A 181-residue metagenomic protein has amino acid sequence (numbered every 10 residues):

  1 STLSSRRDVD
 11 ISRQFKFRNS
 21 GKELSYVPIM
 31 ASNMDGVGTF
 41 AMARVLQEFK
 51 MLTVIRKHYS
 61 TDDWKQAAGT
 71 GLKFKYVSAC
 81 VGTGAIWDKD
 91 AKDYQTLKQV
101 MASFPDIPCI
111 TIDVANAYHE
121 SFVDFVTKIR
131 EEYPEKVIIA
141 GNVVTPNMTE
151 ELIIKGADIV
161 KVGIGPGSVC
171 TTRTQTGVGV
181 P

Functional and structural regions predicted by a protein language model:
S1-P181: Active-site entrance/lid segments in N-terminal catalytic domains of soluble metabolic enzymes
